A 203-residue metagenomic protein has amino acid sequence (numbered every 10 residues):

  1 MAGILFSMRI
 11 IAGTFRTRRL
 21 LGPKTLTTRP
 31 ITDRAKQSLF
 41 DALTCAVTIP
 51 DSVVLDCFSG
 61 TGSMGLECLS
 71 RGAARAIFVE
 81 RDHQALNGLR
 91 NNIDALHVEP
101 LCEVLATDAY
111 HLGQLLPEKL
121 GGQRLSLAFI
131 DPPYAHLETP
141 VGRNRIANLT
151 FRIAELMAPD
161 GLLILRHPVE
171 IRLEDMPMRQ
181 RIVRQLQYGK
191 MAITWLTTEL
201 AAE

Functional and structural regions predicted by a protein language model:
M1-E203: Class I S-adenosyl-L-methionine-dependent methyltransferase catalytic core
